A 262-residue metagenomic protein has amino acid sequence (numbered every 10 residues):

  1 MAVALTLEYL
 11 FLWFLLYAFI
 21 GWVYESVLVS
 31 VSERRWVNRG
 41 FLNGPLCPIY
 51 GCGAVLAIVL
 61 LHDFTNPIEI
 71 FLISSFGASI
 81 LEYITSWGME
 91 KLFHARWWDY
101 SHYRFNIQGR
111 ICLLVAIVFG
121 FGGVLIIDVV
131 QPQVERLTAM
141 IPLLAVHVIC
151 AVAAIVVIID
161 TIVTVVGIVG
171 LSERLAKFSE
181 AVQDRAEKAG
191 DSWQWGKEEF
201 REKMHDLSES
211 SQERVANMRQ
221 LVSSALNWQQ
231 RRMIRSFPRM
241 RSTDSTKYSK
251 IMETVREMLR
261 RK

Functional and structural regions predicted by a protein language model:
M1-K262: Aromatic-rich, lipid-facing transmembrane alpha helices and their immediate juxtamembrane interface loops in integral
